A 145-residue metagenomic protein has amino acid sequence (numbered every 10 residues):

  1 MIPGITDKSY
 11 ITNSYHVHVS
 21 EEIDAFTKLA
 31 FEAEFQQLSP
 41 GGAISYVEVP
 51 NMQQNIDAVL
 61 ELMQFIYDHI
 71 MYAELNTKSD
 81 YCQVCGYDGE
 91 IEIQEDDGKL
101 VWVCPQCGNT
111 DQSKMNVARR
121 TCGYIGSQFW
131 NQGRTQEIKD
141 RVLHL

Functional and structural regions predicted by a protein language model:
M1-L145: Long, C-terminal-biased catalytic regions of enzyme "large/alpha" subunits
